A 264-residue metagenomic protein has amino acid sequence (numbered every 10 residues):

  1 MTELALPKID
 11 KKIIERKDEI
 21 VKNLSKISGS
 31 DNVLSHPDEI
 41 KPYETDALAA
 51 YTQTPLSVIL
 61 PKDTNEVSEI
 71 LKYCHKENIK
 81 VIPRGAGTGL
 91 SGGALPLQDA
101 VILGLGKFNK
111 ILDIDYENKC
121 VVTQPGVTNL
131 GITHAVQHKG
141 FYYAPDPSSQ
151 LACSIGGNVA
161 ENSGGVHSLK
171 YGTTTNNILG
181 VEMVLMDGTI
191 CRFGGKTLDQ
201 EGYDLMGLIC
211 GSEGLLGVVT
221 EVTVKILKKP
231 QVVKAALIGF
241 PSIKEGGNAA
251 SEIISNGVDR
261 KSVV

Functional and structural regions predicted by a protein language model:
M1-K72, G89-K119, S148: N-terminal flexible segment immediately upstream of the FAD-binding catalytic core in FAD-dependent oxidoreductases
M1-R16, I20, E39-P42, V58-E66 (+8 more regions): Feature of Fe-S/electron-transfer and energy-metabolism proteins that preferentially highlights extended coupling
K76, L97-Q98, N177, S212: Short, well-ordered loop/turn elements at secondary-structure boundaries
R84-T88: Glycine-rich beta-strand-to-loop/alpha-helix junction loops that act as flexible
K110-D259, V264: FAD-binding subdomain of flavoenzyme oxidoreductases
